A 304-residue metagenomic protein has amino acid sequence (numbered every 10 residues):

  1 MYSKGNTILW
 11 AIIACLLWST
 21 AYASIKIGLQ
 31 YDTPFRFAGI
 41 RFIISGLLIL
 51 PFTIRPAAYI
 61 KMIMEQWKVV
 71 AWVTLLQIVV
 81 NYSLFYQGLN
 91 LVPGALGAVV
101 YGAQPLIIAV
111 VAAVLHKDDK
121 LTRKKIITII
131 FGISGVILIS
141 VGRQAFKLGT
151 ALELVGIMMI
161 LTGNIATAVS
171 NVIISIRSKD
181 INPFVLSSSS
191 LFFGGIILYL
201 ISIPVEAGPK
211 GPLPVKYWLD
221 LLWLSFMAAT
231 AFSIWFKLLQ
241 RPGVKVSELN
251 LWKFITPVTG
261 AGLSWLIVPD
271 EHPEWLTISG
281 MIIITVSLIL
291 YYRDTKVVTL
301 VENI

Functional and structural regions predicted by a protein language model:
M1-G39, G149-I176, F184, I196-L200 (+4 more regions): Glycine-/small-residue-enriched transmembrane alpha-helix faces in small-molecule transporters and effluxers
S3-T7, Y31-G39, M62-K68, V141-A166 (+2 more regions): Juxtamembrane helix-entry segments on the extracytoplasmic side of multipass membrane proteins
L17, A21-Y22, T53-Y101, L138-I139 (+1 more regions): Specific transmembrane alpha-helical segments of multi-pass solute transporters/efflux pumps, especially DMT/EamA
G28, F37, R41, G88 (+8 more regions): Hydrophobic/aromatic residues within transmembrane alpha-helices of multi-pass small-molecule transporters
Y31-V80, P105-V111, A166-S170, S187-E206 (+2 more regions): Transmembrane alpha-helices of multi-pass small-molecule transport proteins
I40, L96-A103, I173-G195, A228-L266: Helix-helix packing/entry segments at the starts of transmembrane helices
I49, A71, V111, R123-R143 (+2 more regions): Hydrophobic transmembrane alpha-helices of multi-pass small-molecule transport proteins
E65-W72, L121-I133, I181-S190: Cytoplasmic-side transmembrane-helix entry/capping segments in multi-pass membrane proteins
